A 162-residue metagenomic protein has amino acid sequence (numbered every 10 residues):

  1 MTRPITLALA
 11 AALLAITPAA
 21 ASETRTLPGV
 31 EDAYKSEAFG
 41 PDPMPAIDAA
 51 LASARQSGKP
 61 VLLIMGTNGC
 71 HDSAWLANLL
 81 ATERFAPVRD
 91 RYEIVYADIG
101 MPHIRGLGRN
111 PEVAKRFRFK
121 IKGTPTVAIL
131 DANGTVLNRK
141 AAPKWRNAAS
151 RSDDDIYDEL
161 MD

Functional and structural regions predicted by a protein language model:
M1-A8: Bacterial N-terminal signal peptides that target proteins for export
A8-I16: Bacterial N-terminal signal peptides
D42-P60: A short beta-strand-turn-helix
S57-C70: Short active-site neighborhood of thiol/selenol oxidoreductases, capturing the structured segment around
P60, P111-L130: Structural micro-motif
M65, A86-G108: Thiol-based oxidoreductase modules, predominantly thioredoxin-like and allied folds used for disulfide exchange
S73-V88: Typically the conserved alpha-helix immediately C-terminal to a functionally engaged Cys/Sec in thioredoxin-like
I121-D162: Non-catalytic, surface beta->alpha helical segment in thiol-disulfide oxidoreductase systems
